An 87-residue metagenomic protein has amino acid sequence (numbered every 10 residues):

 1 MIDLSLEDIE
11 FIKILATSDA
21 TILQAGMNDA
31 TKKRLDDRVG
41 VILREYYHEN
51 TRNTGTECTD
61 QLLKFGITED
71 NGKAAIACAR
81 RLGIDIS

Functional and structural regions predicted by a protein language model:
M1-D3, R80-S87: Short intrinsically disordered terminal tails
I2-Q24: N-terminal acidic leader/helix
I22-A77: Acidic, low-complexity, intrinsically disordered interaction modules
